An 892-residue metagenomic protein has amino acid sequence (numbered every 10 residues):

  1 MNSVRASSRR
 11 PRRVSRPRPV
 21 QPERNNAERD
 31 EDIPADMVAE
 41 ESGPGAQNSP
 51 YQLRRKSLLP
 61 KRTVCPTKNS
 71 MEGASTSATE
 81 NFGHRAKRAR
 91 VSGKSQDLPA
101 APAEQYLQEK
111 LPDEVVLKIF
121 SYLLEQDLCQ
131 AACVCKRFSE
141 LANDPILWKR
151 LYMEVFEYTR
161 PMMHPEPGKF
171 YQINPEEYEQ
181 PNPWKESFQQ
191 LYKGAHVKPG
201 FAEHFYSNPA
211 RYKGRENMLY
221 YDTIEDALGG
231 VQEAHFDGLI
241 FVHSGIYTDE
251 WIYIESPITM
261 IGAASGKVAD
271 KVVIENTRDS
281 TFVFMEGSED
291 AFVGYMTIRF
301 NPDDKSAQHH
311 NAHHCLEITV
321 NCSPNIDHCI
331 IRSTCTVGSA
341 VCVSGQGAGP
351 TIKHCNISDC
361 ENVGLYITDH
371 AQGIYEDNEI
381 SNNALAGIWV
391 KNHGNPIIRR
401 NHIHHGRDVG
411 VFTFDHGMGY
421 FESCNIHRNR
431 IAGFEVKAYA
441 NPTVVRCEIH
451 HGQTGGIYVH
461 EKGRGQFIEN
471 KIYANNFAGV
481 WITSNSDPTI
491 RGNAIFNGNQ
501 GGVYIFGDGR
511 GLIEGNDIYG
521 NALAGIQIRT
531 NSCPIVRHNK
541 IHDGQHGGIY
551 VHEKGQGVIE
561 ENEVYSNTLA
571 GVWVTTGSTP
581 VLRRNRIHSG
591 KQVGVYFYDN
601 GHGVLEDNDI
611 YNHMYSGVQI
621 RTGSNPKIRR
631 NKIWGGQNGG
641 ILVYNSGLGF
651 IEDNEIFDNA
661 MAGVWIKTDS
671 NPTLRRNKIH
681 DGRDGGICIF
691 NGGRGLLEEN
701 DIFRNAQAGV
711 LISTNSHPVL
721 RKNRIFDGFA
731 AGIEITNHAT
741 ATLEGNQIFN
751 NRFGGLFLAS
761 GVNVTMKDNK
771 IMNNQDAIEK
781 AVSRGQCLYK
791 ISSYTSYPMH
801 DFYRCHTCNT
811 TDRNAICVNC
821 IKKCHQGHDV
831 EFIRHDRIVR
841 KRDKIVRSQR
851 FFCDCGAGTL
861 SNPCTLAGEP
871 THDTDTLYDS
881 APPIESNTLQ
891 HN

Functional and structural regions predicted by a protein language model:
M1-S121, Q130, E140-Y212: CRL adaptor-proximal regions
A195, R215-M218, P257-N311: Right-handed parallel beta-helix/beta-spiral solenoid domain characteristic of secreted/periplasmic
Y221, E225, E233-T259, A263-D279: N-terminal extracellular ligand-recognition/capping segment immediately after the signal peptide
M260-G262, A291-Y295, P324-H328, P350-K353 (+19 more regions): All-beta strand scaffolds that present successive hydrophobic residues in beta-strands
E275-F284, K305-I318, S333-S344, D359-I367 (+17 more regions): Extracellular beta-strand/beta-solenoid scaffold signature
K767-T811, T871-N892: Intrinsically disordered, low-complexity acidic/polar tracts
H800-A867: Cys/His-rich Zn2+-coordinating "finger/knuckle" modules used by eukaryotic regulatory proteins
